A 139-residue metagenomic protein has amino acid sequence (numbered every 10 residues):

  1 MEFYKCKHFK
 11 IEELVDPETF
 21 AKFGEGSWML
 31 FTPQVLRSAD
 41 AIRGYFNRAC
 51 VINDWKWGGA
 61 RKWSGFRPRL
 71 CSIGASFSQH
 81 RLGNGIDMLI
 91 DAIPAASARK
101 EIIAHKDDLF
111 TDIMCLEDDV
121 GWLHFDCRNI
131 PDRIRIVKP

Functional and structural regions predicted by a protein language model:
M1-Y45, R128-P139: Extracytoplasmic cell-surface/polysaccharide-interacting catalytic and binding patches
F20-A21, R48-G59, I90-A96: A generic short-segment signal for beta-strand/edge and adjacent turn/coil regions
M29-T32, S64-R69, I102-H105: A short linear-motif detector with a strong N-terminal bias
L36-I73: Extended, low-complexity, intrinsically disordered C-terminal regulatory tails of eukaryotic serine/threonine kinases
S76-I86, I90-P139: Catalytic cores and adjacent binding grooves of peptidoglycan-active enzymes
